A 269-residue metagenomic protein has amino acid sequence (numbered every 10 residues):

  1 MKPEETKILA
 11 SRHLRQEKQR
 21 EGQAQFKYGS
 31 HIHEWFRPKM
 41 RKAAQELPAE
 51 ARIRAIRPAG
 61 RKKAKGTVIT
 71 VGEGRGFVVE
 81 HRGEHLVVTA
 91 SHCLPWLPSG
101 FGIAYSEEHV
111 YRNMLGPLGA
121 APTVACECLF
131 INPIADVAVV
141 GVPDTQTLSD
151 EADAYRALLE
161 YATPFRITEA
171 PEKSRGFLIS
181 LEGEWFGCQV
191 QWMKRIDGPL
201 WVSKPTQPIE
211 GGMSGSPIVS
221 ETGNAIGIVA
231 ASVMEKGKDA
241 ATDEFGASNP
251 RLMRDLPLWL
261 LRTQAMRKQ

Functional and structural regions predicted by a protein language model:
M1-E46: N-terminal targeting leaders that route proteins to membranes or the secretory/organellar pathways
Y28, F36-A43, F77-V78, L97-P98 (+2 more regions): Active-site substrate-binding loop(s) of clan PA
E34, R41, Q45-A49, R54-R61 (+5 more regions): Catalytic-histidine neighborhood of serine endopeptidases, predominantly the chymotrypsin-like S1/PA family
A51-G72, D153-E160, L181-K268: Active-site region of chymotrypsin-like
V79, L115-P117, I179-L181, V219-E221: A generic structural motif
H85-T89, D136-P143, S203-P205: A generic structural motif
P95-W96, P143-L148, K204-G212: Short solvent-exposed strand/turn elements
I131-G141, E172, R195-W201: Short, surface-exposed linear segments at secondary-structure transitions and domain or protein termini
